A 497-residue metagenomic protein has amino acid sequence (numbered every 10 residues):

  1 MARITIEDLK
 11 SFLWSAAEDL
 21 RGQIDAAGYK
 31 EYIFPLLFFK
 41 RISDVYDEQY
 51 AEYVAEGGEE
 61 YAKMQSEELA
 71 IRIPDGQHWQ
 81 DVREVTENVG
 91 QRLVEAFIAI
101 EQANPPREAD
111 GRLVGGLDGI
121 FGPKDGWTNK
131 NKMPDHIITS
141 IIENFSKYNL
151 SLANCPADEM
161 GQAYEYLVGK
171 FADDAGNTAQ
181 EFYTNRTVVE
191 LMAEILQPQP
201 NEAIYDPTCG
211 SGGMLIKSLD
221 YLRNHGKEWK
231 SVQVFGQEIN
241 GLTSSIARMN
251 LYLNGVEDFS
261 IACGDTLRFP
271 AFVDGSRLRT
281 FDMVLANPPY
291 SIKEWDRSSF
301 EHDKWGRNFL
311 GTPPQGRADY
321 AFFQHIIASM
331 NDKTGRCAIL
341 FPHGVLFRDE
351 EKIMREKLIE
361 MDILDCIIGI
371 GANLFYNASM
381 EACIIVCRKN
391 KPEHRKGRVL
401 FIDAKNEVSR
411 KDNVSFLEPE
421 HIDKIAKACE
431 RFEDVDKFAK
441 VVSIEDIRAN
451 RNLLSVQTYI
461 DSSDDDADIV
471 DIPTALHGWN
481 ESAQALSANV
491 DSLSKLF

Functional and structural regions predicted by a protein language model:
M1-P200, A262-A271, G369-A372, K396-D403 (+1 more regions): Non-catalytic, mostly N-terminal accessory regions of nucleic-acid modification and defense proteins
A2-I4, G275-F497: A conserved structural/catalytic subdomain of Rossmann-like adenosyl-cofactor enzymes
D8, F12, I239, A318: Soluble or luminal CAZymes and related metallo-dependent hydrolases
F38-D44, L150, V168-A172, R223 (+7 more regions): Non-catalytic alpha-helical coupling and interface elements of nucleotide-dependent molecular machines and regulators
A172-A175, W229, S409-R410: Short small-residue beta-strand/loop micro-motif enriched in glycine and branched aliphatics
T178-A286, S291-S299, G306-N308, A321 (+3 more regions): Conserved S-adenosyl-L-methionine
